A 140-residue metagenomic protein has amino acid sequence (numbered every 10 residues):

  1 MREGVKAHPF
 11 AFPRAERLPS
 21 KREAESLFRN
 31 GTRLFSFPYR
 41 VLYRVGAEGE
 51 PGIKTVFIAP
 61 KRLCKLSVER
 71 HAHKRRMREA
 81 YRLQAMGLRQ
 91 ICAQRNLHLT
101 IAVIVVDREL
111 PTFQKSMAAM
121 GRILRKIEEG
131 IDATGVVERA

Functional and structural regions predicted by a protein language model:
M1-A140: Positively charged, solvent-exposed patches that mediate nucleic-acid binding
